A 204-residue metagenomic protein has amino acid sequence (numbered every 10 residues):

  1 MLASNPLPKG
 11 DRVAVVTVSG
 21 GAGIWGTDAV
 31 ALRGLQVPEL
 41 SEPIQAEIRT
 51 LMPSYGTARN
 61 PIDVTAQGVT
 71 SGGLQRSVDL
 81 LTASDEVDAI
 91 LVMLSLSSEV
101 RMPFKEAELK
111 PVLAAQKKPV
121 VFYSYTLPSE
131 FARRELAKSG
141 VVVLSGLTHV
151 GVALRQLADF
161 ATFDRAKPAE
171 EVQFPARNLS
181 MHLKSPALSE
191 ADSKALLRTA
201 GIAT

Functional and structural regions predicted by a protein language model:
M1-T17, G21, T27-V37, E106-T204: Peripheral docking tails and interdomain loops at the edges of cofactor- or intermediate-handling domains
L7-S95: Short glycine-cluster motifs
A46, E99, S129: Flexible, glycine-rich phosphate/dinucleotide-binding loops and adjacent beta-alpha linkers at cofactor/substrate
S95-S97, V120: Short, glycine/charged-rich beta-strand-loop motifs at protein surfaces that mediate ligand recognition and catalysis
S98-E106: Glycine/threonine-rich flexible loop motifs
